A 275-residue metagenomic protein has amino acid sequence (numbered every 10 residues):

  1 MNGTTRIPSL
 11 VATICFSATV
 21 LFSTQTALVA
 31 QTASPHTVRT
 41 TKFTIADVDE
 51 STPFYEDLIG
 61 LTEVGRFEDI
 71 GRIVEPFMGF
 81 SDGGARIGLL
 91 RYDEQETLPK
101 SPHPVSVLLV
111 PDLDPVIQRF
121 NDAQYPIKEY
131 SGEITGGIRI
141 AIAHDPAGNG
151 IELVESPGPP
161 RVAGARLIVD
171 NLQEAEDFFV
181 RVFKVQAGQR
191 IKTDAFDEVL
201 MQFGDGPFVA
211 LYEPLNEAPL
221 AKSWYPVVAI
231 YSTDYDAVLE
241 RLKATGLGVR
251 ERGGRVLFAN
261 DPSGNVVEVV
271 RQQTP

Functional and structural regions predicted by a protein language model:
M1-P8: N-terminal secretory signal peptides that target proteins for export/translocation
V11-Q25: Bacterial N-terminal signal peptides
Q31-A33, R66, Q118-L167, G188-T193 (+2 more regions): Vicinal oxygen chelate
A33-P35, K42-G84, R166-F208, A237: Core segments of cupin and vicinal oxygen chelate
T37-D47, P76-S81, A85, Q95-F120 (+6 more regions): Vicinal oxygen chelate
E56-G60, D112, N121-Y125, D170 (+2 more regions): Sec-exported extracytoplasmic/periplasmic mature domains
T62-P99, G150-P157, G188-K222, V266-Q273: Conserved short beta-strand elements that form part of the metal-binding/catalytic scaffold of enzyme active sites
